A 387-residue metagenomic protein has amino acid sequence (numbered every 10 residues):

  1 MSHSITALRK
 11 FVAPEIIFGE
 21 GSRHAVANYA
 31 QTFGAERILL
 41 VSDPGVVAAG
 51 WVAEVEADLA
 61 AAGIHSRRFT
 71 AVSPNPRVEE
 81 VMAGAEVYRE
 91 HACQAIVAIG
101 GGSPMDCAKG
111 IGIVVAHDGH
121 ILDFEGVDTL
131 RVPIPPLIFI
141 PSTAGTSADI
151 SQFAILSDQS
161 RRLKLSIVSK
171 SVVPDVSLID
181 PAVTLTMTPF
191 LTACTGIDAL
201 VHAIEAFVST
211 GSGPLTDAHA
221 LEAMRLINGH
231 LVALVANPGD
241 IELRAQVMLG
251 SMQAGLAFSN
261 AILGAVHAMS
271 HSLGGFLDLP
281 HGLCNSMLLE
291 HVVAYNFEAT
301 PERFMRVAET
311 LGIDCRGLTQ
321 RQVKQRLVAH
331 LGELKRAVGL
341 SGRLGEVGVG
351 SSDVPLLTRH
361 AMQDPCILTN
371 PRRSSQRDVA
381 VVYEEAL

Functional and structural regions predicted by a protein language model:
M1-F33: N-terminal amphipathic/basic leader segments beginning at the initiator methionine
R23-L39, A57-A62, E90: Glycine-rich phosphate/diphosphate-binding loops that line cofactor/substrate pockets in enzymes
V47-G119, A233-R244: N-terminal small/polar loop signature for handling phosphorylated ligands or for N-terminal nucleophile
E79-A182: Glycine/threonine-rich beta-strand-loop-alpha-helix active-site module that forms ligand/phosphate-binding
G145, M252-N285, D364-L368: Glycine-rich phosphate/pyrophosphate-binding beta-alpha loops
F153-A261: Carboxylate- and glycine-rich phosphate/diphosphate-binding segment that chelates Mg2+/Mn2+
F276-D353: Gly/Pro-rich interdomain helix-loop hinge
G350-L387: Short, amphipathic C-terminal "tail helix"
